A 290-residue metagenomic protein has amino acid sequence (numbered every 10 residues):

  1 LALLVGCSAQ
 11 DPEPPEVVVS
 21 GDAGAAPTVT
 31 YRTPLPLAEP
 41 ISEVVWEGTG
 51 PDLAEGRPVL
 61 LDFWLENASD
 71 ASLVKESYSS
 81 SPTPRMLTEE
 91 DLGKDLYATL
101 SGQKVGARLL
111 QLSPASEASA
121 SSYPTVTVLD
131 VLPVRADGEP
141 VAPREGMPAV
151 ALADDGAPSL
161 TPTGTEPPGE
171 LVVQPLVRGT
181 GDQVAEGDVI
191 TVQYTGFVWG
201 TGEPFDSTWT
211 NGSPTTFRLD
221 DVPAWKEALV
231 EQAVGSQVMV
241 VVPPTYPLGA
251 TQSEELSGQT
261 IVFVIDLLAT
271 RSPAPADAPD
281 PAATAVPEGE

Functional and structural regions predicted by a protein language model:
L1-E290: Cross-family detector of peptidyl-prolyl cis-trans isomerase
